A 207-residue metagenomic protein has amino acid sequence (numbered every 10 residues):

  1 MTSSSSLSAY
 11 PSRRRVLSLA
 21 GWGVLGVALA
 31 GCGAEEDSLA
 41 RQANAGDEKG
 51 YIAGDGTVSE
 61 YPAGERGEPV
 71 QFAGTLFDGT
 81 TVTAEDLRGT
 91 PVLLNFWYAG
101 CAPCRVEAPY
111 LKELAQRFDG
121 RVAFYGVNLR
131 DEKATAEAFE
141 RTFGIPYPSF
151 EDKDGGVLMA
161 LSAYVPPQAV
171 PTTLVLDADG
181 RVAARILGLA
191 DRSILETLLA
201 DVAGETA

Functional and structural regions predicted by a protein language model:
M1-Q71: N-terminal targeting signals for export/organelle localization
V24, G89, A190-D191: A short acidic/small-residue loop/turn micro-motif
V70, V92, V170-P171: Short loop/turn microsegments at loop-to-beta-strand junctions
A84-A102: Short active-site neighborhood of thiol/selenol oxidoreductases, capturing the structured segment around
N95, Y125-G126, P148-E151: Structural recognition of the beta-strand scaffold that forms the well-ordered cores of secreted hydrolase catalytic
R105-F143, K153-A160: Structural microenvironment flanking redox-active thiols in thiol-disulfide oxidoreductases
F143-I145, D154-D201: Thiol/disulfide oxidoreductase modules built on the thioredoxin-like
